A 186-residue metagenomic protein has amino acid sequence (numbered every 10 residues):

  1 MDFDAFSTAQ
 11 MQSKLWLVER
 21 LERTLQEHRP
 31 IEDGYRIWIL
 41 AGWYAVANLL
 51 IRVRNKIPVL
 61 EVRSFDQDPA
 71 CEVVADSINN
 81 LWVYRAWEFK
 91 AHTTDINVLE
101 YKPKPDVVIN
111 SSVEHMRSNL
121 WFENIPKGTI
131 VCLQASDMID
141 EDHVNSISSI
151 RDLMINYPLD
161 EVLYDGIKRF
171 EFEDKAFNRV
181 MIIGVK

Functional and structural regions predicted by a protein language model:
M1-Y35: S-adenosyl-L-methionine
P30-V46: Conserved class I S-adenosyl-L-methionine
W43-A47, D68-A70, I96-L99, S112-R117 (+1 more regions): Short acidic, S/G/P-rich loop/turn micro-motifs used as interaction or catalytic elements
W43-P58: Conserved SAM-binding loop of SAM-dependent methyltransferases across substrates and taxa, primarily the Class I
P58-Q67: Conserved SAM-binding motif I beta-strand of class I
Q67-V107, S111: S-adenosyl-L-methionine
S118-I182: C-terminal substrate-binding/active-site "lid" region of AdoMet-derived donor-dependent transferases
